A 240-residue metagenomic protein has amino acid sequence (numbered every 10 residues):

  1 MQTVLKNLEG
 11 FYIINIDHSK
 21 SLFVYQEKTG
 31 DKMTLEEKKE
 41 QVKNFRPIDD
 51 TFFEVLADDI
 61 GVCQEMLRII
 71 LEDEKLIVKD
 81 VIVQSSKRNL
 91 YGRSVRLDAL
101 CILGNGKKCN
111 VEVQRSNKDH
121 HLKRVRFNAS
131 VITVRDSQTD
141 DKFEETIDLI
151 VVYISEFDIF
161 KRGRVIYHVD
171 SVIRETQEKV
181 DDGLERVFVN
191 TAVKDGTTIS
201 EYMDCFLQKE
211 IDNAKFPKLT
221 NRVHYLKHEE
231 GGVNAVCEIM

Functional and structural regions predicted by a protein language model:
T3, L8, I13-K43, P47 (+4 more regions): Short, charged alpha-helical interaction segments and adjacent helix-coil junctions
V42-N44, E54-L56, T146, V151: N-terminal presequences and immediately downstream first alpha-helices
R46-D80: Acidic-basic catalytic patches of nuclease active cores, encompassing PD-(D/E)XK and other metal-cofactor nuclease
I48, L76-V78, G106, I147-L149 (+1 more regions): Sequence-level motif detector for i,i+2 pairs with an aromatic at +2
L67, L97-C101, K107-R115, V152: Conserved catalytic cores of phosphodiester-cleaving nucleases, focusing on short active-site segments
D80-G104: Active-site metal-binding core of divalent-cation-utilizing nuclease and nuclease-like domains
S94, K108, H120: Short, mixed charged/polar active-site loops that provide acid/base catalysis or chelate metal/phosphate cofactors
R115-L226: Mixed-charge intrinsically disordered linker/loop segments at interdomain junctions
